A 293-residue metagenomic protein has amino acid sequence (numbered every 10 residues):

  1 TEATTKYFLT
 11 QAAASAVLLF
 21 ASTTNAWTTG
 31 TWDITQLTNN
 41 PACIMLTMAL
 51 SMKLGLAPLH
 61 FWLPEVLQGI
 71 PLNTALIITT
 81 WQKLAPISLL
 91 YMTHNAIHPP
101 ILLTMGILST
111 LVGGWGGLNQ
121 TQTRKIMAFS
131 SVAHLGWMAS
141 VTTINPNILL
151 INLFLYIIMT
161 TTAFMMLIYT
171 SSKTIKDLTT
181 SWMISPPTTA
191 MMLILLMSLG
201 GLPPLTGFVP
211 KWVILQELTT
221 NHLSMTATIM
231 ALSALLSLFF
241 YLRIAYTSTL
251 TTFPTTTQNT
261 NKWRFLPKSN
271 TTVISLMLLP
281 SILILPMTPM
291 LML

Functional and structural regions predicted by a protein language model:
T1-L293: Core, highly hydrophobic multi-pass alpha-helical transmembrane subunits of bioenergetic inner membranes
